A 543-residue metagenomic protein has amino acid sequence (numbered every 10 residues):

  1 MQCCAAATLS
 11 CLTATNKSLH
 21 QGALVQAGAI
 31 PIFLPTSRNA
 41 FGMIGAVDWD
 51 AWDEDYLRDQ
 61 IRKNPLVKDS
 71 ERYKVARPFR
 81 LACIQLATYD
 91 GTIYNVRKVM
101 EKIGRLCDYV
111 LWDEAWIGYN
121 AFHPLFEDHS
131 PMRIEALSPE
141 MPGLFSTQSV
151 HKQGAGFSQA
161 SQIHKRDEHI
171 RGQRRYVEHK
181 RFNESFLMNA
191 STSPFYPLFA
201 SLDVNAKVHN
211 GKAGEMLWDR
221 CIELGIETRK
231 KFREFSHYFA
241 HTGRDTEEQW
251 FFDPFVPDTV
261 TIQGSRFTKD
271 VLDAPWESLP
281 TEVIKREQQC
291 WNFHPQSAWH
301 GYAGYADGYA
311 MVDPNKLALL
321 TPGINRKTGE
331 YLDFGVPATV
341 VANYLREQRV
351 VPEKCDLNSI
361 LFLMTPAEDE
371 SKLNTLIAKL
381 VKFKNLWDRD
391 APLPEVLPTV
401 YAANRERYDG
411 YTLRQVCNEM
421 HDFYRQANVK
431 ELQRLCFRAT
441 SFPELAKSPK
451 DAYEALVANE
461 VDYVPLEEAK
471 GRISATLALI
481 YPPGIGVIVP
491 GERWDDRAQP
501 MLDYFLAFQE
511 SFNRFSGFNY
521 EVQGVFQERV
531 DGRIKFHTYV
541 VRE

Functional and structural regions predicted by a protein language model:
M1-S236: Conserved PLP-enzyme active-site core in the AAT-like
Y56-D59, K212-E543: Non-catalytic terminal extensions of PLP-dependent enzymes
